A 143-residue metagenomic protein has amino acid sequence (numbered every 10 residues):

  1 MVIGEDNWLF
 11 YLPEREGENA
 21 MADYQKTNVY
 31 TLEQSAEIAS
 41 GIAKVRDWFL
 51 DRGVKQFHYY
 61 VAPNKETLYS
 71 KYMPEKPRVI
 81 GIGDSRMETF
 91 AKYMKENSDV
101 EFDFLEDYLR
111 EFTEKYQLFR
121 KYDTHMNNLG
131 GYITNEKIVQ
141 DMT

Functional and structural regions predicted by a protein language model:
M1-T143: Extracellular glycan-modifying ectodomains
